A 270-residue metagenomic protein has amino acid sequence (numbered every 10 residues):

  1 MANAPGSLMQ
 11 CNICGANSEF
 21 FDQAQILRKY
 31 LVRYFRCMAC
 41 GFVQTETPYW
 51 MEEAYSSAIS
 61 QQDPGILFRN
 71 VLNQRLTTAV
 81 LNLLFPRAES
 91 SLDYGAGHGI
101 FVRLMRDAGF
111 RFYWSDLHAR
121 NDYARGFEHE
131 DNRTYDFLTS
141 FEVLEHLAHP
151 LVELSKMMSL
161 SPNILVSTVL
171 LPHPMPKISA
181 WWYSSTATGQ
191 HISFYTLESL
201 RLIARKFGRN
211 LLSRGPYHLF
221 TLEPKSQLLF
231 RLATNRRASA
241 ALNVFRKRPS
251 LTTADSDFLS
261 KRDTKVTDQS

Functional and structural regions predicted by a protein language model:
M1-F137, F141, L151-L160, I178-A180 (+4 more regions): Conserved N-terminal segment of class I S-adenosyl-L-methionine
E142, H146: A short His-aromatic
A148, P174: Glycine/Thr-rich phosphate-binding loops of Rossmann-like dinucleotide-binding domains
S161-N163, H191-F194: Conserved acidic-Pro-Pro-aromatic motif
S161-P172: Conserved beta-strand signature within the Rossmann-like core of class I S-adenosyl-L-methionine
V169, Y183-S184: Hydrophobic transmembrane alpha-helices
